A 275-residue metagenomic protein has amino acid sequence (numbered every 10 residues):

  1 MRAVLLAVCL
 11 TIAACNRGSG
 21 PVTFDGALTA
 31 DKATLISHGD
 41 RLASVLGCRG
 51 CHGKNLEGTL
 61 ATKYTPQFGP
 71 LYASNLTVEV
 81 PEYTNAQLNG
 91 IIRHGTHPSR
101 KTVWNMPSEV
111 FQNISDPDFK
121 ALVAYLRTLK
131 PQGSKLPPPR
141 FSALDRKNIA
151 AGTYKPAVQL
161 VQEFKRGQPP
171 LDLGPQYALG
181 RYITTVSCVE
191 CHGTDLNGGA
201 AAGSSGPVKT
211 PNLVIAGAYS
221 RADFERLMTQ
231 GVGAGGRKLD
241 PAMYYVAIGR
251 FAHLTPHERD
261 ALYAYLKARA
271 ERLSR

Functional and structural regions predicted by a protein language model:
M1-A7: Sec-dependent signal peptide recognition, specifically the positively charged N-region followed immediately by
T11-A14: C-terminal motif of bacterial Sec signal peptides marking the signal peptidase cleavage site
N16-G18: Bacterial signal peptide processing site
G20-S44, N148-T184: Electrostatic cytochrome c docking/interface patches
F24, T29-A30, I36, K54-N89 (+4 more regions): Gly/Gly-Pro-rich "capping" loops immediately C-terminal to redox-active cysteine motifs in periplasmic/lumenal
D40, S44-P70, T96-T102, L129-S134 (+4 more regions): Periplasmic/extracellular electron-transfer cofactor-ligation site, primarily the c-type cytochrome heme-c attachment
A86-H97, V110-L136, A222-G233, G249-R275: C-terminal capping alpha-helices of c-type cytochrome domains
K135-L144: Feature responds to low-complexity, polar/acidic, surface-exposed segments characteristic of secreted/exported proteins
